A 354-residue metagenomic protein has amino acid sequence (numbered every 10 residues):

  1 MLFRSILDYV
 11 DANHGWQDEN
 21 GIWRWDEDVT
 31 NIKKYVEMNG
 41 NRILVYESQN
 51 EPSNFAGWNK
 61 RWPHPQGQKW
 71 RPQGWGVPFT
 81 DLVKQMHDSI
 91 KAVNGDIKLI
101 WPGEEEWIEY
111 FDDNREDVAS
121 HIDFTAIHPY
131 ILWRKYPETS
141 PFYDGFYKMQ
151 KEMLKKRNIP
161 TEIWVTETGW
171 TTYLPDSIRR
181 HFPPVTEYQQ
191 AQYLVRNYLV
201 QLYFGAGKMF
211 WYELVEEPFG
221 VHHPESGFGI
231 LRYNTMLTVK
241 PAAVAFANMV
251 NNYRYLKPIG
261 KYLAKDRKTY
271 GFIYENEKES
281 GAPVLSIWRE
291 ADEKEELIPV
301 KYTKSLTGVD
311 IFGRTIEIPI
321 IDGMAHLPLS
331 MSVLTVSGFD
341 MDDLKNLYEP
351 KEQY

Functional and structural regions predicted by a protein language model:
L2, P319-Y354: C-terminal beta-strand-rich structural cap/linker in extracellular carbohydrate-active enzymes
R4-D8, E47-Q49, I100-G103, T125-H128 (+2 more regions): A cross-family glycoside hydrolase active-site/sugar-binding cleft signature
N13-E152, P175-R196, E225, L231-R232 (+2 more regions): Active-site cleft segment of glycoside hydrolase catalytic domains centered on the general acid/base Glu
Y46, M86, T125, Q150 (+5 more regions): Conserved, mostly hydrophobic/aromatic
G95-I97, N158-E162: A short helix->loop->beta-strand "cap" motif at the edges of active sites that frequently abuts
W170-A247, Y262-R267: Aromatic/acidic polysaccharide-binding cleft in carbohydrate-active enzymes
L263-K304, D310-I311: Carbohydrate-binding surface patches
G313-P319: Surface-exposed loop/edge segments in extracytoplasmic proteins
